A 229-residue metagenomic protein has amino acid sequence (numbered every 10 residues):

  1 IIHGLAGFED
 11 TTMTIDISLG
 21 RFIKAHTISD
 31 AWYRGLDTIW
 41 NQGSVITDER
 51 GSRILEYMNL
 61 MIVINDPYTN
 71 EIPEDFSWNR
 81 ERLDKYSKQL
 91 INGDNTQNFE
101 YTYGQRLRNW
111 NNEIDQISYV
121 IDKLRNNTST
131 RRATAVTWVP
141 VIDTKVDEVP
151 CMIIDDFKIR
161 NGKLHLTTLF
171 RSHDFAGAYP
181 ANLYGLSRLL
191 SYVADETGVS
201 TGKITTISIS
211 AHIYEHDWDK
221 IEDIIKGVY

Functional and structural regions predicted by a protein language model:
I2-Y229: Terminal, non-catalytic protein-protein interaction segments that mediate quaternary/complex assembly
